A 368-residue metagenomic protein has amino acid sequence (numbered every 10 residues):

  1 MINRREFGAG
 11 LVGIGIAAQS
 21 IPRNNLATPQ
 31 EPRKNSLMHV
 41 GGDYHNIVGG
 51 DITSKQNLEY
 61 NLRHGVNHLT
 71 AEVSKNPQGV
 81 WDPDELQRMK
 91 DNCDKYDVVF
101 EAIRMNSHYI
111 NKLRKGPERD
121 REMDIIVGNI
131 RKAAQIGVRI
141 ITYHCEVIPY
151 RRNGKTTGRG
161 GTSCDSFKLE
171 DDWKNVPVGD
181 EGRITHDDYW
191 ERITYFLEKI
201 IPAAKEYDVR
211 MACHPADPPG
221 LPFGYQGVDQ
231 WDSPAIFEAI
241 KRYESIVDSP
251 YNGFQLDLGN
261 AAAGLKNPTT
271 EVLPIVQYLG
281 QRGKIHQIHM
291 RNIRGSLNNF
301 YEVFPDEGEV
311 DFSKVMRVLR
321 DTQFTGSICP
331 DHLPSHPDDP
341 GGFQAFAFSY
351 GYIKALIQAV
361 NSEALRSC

Functional and structural regions predicted by a protein language model:
I2-H39, L58, D94, K112-L113 (+7 more regions): Histidine-acidic metal/acid-base catalytic patches
E31-T53: Boundary/entry segment of secreted carbohydrate-active catalytic domains
Y44-V48, K75, N106-Y109, C145-P149 (+4 more regions): Active-site-proximal loop/turn and secondary-structure-junction residues that shape catalytic pockets, frequently
V48-N61, M123-I130, T270-Y278: Short, acidic/polar
K55-E72, I136: Catalytic domains of carbohydrate-active enzymes, especially glycoside hydrolases
E72-T194, E198, K205-E206, R320: Structural motif corresponding to the early beta-alpha repeats
W173-Y189, D217-D229, A263, P337-D338: Active-site-proximal beta-alpha loop/turn segments in soluble metabolic enzymes
